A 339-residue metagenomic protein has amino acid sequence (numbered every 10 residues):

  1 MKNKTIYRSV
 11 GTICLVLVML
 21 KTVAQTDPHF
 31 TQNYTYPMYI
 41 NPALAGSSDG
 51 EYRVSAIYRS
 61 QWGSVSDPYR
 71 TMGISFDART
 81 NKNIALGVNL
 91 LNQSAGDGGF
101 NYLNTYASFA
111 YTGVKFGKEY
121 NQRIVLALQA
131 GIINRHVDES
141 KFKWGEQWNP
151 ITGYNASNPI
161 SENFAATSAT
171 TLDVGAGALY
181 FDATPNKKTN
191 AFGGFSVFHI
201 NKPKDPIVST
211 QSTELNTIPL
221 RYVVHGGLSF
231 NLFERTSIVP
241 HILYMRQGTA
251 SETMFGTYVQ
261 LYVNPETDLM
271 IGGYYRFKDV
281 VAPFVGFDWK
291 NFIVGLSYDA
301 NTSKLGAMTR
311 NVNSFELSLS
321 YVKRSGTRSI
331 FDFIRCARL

Functional and structural regions predicted by a protein language model:
M1-K2, A24: Initiator methionine at the very start of the polypeptide chain
K2-G11: Bacterial N-terminal signal peptides that target proteins for export
R8, L20-A24: Sec/Tat signal peptide C-region and signal peptidase I cleavage site
G11-M19: Hydrophobic helical h-region of N-terminal Sec-dependent signal peptides in bacterial secretory/periplasmic proteins
M19-L20, G50: Ubiquitous "structural anchor" signal
Q25-L339: Subset of outer-membrane beta-barrel
